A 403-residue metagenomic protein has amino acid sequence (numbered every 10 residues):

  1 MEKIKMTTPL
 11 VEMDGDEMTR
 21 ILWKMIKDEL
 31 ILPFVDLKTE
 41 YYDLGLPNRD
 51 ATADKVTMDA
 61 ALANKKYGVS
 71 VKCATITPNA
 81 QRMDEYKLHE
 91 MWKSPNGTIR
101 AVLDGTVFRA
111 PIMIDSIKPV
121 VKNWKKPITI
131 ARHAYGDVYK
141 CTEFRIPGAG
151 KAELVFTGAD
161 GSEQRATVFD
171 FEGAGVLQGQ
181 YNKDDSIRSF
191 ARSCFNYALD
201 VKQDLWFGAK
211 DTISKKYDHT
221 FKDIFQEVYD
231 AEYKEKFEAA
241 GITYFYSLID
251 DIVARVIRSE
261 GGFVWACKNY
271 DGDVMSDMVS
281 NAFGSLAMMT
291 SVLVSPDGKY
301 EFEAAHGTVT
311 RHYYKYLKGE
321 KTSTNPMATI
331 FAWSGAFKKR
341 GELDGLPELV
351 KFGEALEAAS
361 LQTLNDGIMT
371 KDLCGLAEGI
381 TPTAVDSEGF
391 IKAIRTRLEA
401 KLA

Functional and structural regions predicted by a protein language model:
E2-T8, M18, L22-W23, D28-A53 (+1 more regions): N-terminal alpha-helical transmembrane segments of multi-pass membrane transport and channel/translocase proteins
M6-M25, L154-S247: Glycine-rich phosphate/diphosphate-binding loop of Rossmann-like nucleotide-binding domains
V35-Y41, V201-A209, Y233-Y246, G341-G353 (+1 more regions): Flexible, glycine/charged-enriched surface loops at secondary-structure junctions
L46-A60, K222-F263: N-terminal small/polar loop signature for handling phosphorylated ligands or for N-terminal nucleophile
P47-A159, E163, Y270, V274: N-terminal glycine-rich phosphate/adenylate-binding segment common to multiple enzyme folds
V256-A355, Q362-T363: Glycine-rich phosphate/nucleotide-binding loop
K318-T324, E342-A403: Internal helix-turn-beta structural module
